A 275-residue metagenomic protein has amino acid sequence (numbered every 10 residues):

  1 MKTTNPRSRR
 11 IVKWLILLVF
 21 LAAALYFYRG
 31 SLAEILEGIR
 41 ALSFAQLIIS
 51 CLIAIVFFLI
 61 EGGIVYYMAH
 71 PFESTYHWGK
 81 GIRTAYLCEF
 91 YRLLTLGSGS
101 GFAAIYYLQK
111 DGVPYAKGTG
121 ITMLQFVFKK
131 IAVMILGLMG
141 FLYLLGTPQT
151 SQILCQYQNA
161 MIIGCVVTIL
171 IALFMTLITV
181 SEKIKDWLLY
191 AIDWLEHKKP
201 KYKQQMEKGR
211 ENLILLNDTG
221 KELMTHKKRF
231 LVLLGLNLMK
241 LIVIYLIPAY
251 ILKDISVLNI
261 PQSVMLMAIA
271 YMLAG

Functional and structural regions predicted by a protein language model:
M1-E37, C88-P200: Transmembrane helix-loop-helix hairpins in multi-pass inner-membrane proteins
I35-P148, K221-G275: Hydrophobic alpha-helical segments that either span membranes
W194-H197, K201, T219-E222, H226: A structural signal for alpha-helix termini and helix-coil/disorder junctions
K198-L216: Short, membrane-interfacial amphipathic segments enriched in basic
